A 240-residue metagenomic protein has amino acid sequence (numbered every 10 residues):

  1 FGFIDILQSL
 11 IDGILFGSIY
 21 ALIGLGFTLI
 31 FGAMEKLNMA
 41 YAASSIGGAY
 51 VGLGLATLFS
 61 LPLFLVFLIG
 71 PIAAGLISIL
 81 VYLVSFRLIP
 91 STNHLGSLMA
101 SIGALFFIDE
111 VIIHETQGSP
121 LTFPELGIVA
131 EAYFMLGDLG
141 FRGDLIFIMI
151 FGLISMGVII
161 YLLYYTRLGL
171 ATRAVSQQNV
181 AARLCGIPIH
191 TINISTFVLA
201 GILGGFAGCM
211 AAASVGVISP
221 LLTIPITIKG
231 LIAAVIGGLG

Functional and structural regions predicted by a protein language model:
F1-I23, V51, L61-V66, T92-S97 (+6 more regions): Membrane-interfacial amphipathic/re-entrant helices at transmembrane-helix boundaries
F16, D138-I218: Helix-loop-helix "hairpin" substructures at the membrane interface of multi-pass membrane proteins
Y20, S60-I72, F197-M210, S214-G240: Transmembrane alpha-helical segments in multi-pass inner-membrane proteins
F27, S60-A104, V111, G240: Alpha-helical transmembrane segments within multi-pass membrane transporters and channels
L29-A49, L63, S91-S97, L168-A171 (+4 more regions): Short, non-helical or kinked segments that cap or interrupt transmembrane helices
S44, G54, Y82, I89-I113 (+1 more regions): Pore- or pathway-lining transmembrane helices of multi-pass membrane proteins that form conduits for solutes/ions
A49-L53, P71-I77, I102-V111, F151-I160 (+3 more regions): Hydrophobic core segments of alpha-helical transmembrane domains in multi-pass membrane transport and ion-translocation
I89-Y165, I192-S195: Transmembrane helix-bundle core of multi-pass membrane transporters and related energy-transducing complexes
